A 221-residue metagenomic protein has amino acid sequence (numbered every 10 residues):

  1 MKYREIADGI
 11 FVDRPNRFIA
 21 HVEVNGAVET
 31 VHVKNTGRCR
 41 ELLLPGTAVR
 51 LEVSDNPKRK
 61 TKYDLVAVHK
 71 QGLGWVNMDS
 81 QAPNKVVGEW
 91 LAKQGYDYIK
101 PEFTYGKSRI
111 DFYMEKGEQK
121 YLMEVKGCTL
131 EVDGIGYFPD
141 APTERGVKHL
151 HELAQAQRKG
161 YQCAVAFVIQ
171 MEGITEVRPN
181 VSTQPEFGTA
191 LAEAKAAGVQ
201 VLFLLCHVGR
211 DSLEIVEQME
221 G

Functional and structural regions predicted by a protein language model:
G9, I110-D140, L153: Conserved catalytic cores of phosphodiester-cleaving nucleases, focusing on short active-site segments
N16-H21: Short aromatic-glycine-enriched beta-strand elements
A27-E41: Beta-strand/loop nucleic-acid-binding surfaces
G37-R50, A154: Short nucleic-acid-contacting surface segments enriched for D/E, G, S/T with interspersed K/R
R40, Q71-P101: Acidic-basic catalytic patches of nuclease active cores, encompassing PD-(D/E)XK and other metal-cofactor nuclease
L44-N56, L205-C206: Flexible glycine-rich surface loops and low-complexity tracts that mediate binding to linear polymers
G134-E144, A154-T183, L205: Nucleic-acid nuclease catalytic cores
Q170-G221: Domain-level recognition of nuclease-like catalytic cores that cleave nucleotide substrates
